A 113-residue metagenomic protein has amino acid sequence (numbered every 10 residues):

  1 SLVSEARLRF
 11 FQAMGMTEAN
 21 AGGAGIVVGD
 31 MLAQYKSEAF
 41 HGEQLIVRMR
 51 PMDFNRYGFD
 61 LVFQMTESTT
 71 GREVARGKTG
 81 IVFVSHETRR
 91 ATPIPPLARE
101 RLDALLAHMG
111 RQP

Functional and structural regions predicted by a protein language model:
S1-D30, H86-P113: Hot-dog-fold acyl-thioester-processing enzymes
F10-F59, V74: Hydrophobic beta-strand-centered segment that forms part of the acyl-chain substrate-binding groove
Y35, F40-H41, M52-P113: HotDog/MaoC-like acyl-thioester-processing domains
